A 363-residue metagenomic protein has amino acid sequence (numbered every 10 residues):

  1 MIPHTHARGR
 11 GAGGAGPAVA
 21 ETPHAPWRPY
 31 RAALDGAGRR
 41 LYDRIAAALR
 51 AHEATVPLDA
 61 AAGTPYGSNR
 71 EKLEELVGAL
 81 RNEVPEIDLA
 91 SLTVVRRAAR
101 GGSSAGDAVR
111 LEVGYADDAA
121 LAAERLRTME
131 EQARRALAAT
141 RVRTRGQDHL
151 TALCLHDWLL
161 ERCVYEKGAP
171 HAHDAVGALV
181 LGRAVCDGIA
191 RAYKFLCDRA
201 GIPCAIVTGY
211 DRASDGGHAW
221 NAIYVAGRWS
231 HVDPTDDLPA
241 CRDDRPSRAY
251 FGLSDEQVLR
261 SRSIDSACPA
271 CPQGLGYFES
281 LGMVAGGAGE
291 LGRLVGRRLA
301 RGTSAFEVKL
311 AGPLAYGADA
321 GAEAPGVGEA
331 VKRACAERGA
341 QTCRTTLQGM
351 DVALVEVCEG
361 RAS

Functional and structural regions predicted by a protein language model:
M1-R135, A300, Y316, A320 (+1 more regions): Linear, non-domain "peripheral" regions
A15, A175-V176, A192: Active-site and donor-binding regions of nucleotide-sugar-utilizing enzymes
K72-E75, A79, T128, Q132-R135 (+5 more regions): Extracytoplasmic/secreted proteins, especially bacterial periplasmic and envelope-associated proteins
Y115-D117, Y210, D236, G312: A mature extracytoplasmic/lumenal domain signature
D117-A178: Secondary-structure boundary elements
L181-V185, I189: Secondary-structure capping and boundary motifs in well-ordered enzyme cores
G188-V258: Hydrophobic/aromatic-rich core segments of domains that either
R248-S363: Low-complexity, Gly/Ser/Thr/Pro-rich intrinsically disordered linker/tail segments
